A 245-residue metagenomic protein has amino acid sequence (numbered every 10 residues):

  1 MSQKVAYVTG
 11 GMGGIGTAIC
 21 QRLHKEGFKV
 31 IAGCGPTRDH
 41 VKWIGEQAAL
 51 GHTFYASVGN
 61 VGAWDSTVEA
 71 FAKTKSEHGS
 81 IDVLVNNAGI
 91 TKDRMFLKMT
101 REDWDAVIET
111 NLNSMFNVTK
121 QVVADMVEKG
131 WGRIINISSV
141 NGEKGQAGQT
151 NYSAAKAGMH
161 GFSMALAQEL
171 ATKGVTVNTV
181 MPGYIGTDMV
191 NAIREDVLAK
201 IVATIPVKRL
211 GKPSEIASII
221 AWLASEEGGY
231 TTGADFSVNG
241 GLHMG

Functional and structural regions predicted by a protein language model:
M12-G13: Conserved glycine-rich cofactor-binding loop
E26-W43: Conserved glycine-rich Rossmann-like NAD(P)H-binding loop of the short-chain dehydrogenase/reductase
M95-F96, D103-I108, V190, I201: Substrate-binding pocket helix/loop in short-chain dehydrogenase/reductase
T119, A155, S163: Active-site helix of classical SDR
A124, Q168-T172, G229: Alpha-helical segment proximal to the catalytic Tyr-Lys
W131, R209-M244: C-terminal substrate-recognition "lid" of short-chain dehydrogenase/reductases
S139: Residue(s) in the substrate-gating loop at a strand-loop-helix junction that position the organic substrate next
